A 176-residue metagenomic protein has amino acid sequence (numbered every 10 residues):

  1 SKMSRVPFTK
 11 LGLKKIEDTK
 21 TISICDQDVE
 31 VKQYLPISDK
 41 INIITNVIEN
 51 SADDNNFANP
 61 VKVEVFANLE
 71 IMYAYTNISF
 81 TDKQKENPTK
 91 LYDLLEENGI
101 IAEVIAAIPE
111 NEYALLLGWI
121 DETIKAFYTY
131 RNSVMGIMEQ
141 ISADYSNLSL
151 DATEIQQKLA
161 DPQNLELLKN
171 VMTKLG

Functional and structural regions predicted by a protein language model:
K2-K62: N-terminal "first-domain core" detector
S38-G176: Short, surface-exposed, charged amphipathic helix/loop patches that serve as local interaction elements
